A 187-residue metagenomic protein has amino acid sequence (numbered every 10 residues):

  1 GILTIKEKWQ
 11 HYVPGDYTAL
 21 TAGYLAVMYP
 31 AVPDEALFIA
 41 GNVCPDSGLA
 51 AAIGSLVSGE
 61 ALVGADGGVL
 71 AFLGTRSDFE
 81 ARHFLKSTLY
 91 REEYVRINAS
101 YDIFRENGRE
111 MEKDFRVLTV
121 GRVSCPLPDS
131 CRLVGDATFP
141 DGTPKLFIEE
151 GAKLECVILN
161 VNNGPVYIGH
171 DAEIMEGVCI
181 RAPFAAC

Functional and structural regions predicted by a protein language model:
G1-T138: Terminal amphipathic alpha-helical/low-complexity segments used for targeting or macromolecular assembly
P126-C187: Structural signal for interior beta-strand "rungs" in well-ordered beta-sheet cores of soluble enzyme domains
